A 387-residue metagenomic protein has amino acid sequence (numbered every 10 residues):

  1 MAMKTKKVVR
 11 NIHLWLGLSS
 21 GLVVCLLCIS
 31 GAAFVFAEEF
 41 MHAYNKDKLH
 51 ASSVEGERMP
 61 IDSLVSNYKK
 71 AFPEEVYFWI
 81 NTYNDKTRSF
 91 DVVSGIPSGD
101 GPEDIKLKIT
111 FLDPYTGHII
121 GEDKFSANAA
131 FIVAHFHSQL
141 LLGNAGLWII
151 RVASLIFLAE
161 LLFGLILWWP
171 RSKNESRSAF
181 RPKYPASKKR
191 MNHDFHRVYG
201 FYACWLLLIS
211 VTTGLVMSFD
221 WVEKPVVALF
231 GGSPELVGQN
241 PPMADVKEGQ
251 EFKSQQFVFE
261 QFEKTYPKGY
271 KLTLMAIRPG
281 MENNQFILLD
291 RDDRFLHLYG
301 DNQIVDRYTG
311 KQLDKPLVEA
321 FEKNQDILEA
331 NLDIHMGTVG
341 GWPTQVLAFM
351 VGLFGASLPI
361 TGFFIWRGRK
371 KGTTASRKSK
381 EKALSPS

Functional and structural regions predicted by a protein language model:
M1-S387: Conserved histidines in hydrophobic membrane contexts and catalytic metal-binding motifs
